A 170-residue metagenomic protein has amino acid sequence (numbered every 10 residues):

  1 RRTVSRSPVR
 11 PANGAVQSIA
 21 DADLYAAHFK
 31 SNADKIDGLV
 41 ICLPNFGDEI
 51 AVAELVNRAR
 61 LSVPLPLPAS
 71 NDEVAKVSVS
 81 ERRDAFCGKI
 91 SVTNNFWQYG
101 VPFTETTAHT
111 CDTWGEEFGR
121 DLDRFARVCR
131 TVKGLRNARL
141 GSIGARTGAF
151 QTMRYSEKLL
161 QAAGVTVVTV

Functional and structural regions predicted by a protein language model:
R1-K133, N137-S142, R146-V170: Metallocofactor- and cofactor-centric catalytic cores in central/energy metabolism, strongly enriched
